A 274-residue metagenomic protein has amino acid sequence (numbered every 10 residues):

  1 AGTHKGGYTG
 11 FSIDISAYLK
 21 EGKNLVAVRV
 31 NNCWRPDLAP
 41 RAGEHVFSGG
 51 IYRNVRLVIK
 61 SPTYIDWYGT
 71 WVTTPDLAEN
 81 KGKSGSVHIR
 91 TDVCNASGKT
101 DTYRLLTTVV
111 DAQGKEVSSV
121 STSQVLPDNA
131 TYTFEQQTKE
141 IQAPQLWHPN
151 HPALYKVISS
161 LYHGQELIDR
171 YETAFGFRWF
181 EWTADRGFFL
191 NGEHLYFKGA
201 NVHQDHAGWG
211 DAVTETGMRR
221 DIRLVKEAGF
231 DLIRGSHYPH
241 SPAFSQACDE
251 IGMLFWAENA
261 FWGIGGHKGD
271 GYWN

Functional and structural regions predicted by a protein language model:
A1-K5, R35, V58, P62-W71 (+5 more regions): Active-site-adjacent substrate/metal-binding segments within catalytic domains of carbohydrate-active enzymes
A1-W67, A96-S97, L106, A112-E116 (+3 more regions): Accessory beta-strand-rich segments of carbohydrate-active enzymes
T9-I13, A130-K139: Short strand-edge motifs at loop-to-beta-strand transitions and within beta-strands of extracellular beta-rich domains
L19-K23, D37, T100, E140-K156: Short glycine/proline/serine/threonine-rich loop/turn segments at secondary-structure transition edges
A27-R29, K156-S160: Extracellular recognition modules
P40-R41, S121, R170-F175: Edge beta-strands of extracellular beta-sandwich domains
T74-S84, Q145-N150: Short, solvent-exposed beta-strand/turn "edge" segments of beta-rich domains on protein surfaces
K81-L126, Y132-Q137: Beta-strand-rich binding/interaction modules
